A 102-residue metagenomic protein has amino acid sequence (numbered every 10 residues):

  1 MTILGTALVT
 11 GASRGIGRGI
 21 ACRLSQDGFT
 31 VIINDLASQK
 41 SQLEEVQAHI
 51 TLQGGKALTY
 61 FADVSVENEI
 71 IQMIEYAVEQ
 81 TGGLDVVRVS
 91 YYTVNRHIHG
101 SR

Functional and structural regions predicted by a protein language model:
T2-I3, Q53-L58, Y76-V89, T93-G100: A glycine-rich helix->loop->beta "capping" turn within Rossmann-like NAD(P)(H)-dependent oxidoreductase domains
T6, G11-G15: Conserved glycine-rich cofactor-binding loop
L8, I32, L58-Y60: Conserved Rossmann-like nucleotide-binding pocket used by diverse enzymes that bind dinucleotide cofactors
L24: Aromatic pocket-lining residues of Rossmann-like dinucleotide-binding sites
D27-E45: Conserved glycine-rich Rossmann-like NAD(P)H-binding loop of the short-chain dehydrogenase/reductase
K40-S41, F61-I74: The beta1-alpha1 cofactor-binding region of Rossmann-like NAD(H)/NADP(H)-dependent oxidoreductases
